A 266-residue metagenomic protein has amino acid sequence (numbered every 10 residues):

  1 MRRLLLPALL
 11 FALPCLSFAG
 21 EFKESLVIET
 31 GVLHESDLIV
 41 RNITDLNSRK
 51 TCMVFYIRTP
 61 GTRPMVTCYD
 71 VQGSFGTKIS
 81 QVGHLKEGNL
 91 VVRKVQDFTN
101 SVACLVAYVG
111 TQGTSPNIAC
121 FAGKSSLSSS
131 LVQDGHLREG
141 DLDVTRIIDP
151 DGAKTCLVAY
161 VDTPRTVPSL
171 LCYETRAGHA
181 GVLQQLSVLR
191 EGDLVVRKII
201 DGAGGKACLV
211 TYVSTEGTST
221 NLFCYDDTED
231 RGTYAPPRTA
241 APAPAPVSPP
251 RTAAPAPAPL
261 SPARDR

Functional and structural regions predicted by a protein language model:
L4-P14: Sec-dependent N-terminal signal peptides
A8-L9, P244, P257: A periodicity- and composition-biased signal for non-globular, repetitive helical segments
C15-A19: Sec/Tat signal peptide C-region and signal peptidase I cleavage site
F22-P246, P250-A253: Post-signal/leader-peptide non-cytosolic segments of secretory proteins
P249-R266: Long, low-complexity, intrinsically disordered segments
